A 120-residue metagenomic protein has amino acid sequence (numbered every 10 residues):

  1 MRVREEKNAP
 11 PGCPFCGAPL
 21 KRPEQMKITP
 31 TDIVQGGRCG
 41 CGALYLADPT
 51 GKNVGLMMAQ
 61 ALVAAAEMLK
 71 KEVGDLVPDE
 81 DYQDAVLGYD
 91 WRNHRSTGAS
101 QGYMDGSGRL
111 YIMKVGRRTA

Functional and structural regions predicted by a protein language model:
R2-V3: N-terminal "first-domain core" detector
E6-A9, D32-V34: Residue-level signal for mature regions of secreted extracellular proteins and peptides
C13-G17, R38-C39: Short cysteine-rich clusters marking metal-coordination/redox-active sites
G17-K21, A43-L46: Cys/His-rich microdomains that often coordinate metals
R22-K27, D48-K52: Short Cys/His-rich "knuckle" micro-motifs
Q25-G37: Short linker/helix segments within small regulatory modules
R38-Q60, E67-E72: Short metal-binding segments enriched for Cys and/or His
M68-A120: Long, contiguous alpha-helical scaffold regions
